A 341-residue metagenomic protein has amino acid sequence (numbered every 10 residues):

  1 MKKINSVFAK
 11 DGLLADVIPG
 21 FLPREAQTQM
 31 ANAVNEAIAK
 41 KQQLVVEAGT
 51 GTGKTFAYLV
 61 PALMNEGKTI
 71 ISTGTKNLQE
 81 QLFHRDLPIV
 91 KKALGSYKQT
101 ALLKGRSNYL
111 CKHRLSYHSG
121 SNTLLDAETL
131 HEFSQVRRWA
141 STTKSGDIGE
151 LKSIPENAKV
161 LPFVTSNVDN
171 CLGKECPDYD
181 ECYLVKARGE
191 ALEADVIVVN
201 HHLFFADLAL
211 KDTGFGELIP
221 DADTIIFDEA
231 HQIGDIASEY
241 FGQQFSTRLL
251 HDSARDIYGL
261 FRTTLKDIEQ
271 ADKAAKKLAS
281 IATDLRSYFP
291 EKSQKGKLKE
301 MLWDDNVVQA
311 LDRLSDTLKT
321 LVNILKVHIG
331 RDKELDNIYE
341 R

Functional and structural regions predicted by a protein language model:
M1-V17, G67-D195, R262, T317-V327: A substrate-engagement module of RecA-like helicase motors
K2-V46: Conserved pre-motif I regulatory segment
N35-E36, T55-K68, R85-V90: Walker A/P-loop NTP-binding motif
K40-Y58: Walker A/P-loop
Q43-V45, K68-I70, V196, T224: Residue-level preference for the first positions of well-ordered beta-strands
M64, E80, R85-P88, V168-N170 (+1 more regions): Signature of the SF2 helicase/ATPase Hel1-core->accessory helical subdomain module
I324, R331-R341: Segments forming glycine/polar-rich beta-alpha architectures that bind adenosine-containing cofactors
